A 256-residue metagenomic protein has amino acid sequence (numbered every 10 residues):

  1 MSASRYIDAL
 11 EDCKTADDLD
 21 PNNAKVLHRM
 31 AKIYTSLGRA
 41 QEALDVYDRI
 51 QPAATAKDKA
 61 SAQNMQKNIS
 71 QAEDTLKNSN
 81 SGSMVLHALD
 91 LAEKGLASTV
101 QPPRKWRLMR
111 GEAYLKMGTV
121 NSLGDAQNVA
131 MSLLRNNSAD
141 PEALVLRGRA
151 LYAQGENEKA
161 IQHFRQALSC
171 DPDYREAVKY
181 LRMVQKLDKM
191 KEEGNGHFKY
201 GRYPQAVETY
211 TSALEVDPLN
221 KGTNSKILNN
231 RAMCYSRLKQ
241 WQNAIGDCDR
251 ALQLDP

Functional and structural regions predicted by a protein language model:
M1-P256: Alpha-helical tetratricopeptide repeat
